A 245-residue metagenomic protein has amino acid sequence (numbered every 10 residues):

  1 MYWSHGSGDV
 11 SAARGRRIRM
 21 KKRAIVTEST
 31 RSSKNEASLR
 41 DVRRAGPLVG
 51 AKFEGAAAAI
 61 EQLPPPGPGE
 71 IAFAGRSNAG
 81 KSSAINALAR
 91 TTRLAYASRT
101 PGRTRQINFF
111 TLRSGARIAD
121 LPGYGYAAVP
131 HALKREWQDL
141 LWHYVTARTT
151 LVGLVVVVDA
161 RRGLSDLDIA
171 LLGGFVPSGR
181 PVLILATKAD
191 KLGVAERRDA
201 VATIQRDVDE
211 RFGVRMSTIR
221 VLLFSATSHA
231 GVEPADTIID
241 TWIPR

Functional and structural regions predicted by a protein language model:
R14-K22: Intrinsically disordered, Lys/Arg-rich low-complexity segments
K21-Y126: Conserved G1/Walker A P-loop phosphate-binding module
V49-A58, L192-R245: Canonical P-loop GTPase G-domain recognition
A58, R103, A116, G123-G125 (+3 more regions): Conserved nucleotide-binding/hydrolysis micro-motifs of P-loop NTPases
L63, R103-I107, P122-V152, A160-G173: Switch II of P-loop NTPase G domains
W142-M216: Conserved C-terminal guanine-recognition region of P-loop GTPase G domains, centered on the G4
